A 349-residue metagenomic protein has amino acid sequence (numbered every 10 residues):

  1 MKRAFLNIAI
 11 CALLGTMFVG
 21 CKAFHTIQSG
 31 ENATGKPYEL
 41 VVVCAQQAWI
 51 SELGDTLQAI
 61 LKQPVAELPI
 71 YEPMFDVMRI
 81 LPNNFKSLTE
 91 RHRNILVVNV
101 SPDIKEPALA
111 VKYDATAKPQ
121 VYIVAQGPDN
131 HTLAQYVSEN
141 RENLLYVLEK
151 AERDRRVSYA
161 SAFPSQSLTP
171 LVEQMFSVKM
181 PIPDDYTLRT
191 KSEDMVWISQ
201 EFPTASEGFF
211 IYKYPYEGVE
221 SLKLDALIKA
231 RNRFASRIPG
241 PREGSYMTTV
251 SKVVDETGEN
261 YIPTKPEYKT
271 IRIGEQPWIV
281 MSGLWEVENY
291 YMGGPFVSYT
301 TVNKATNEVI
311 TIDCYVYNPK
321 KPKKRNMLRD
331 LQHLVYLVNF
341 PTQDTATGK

Functional and structural regions predicted by a protein language model:
M1-A9: Bacterial N-terminal signal peptides that target proteins for export
M17-G20: C-terminal motif of bacterial Sec signal peptides marking the signal peptidase cleavage site
F24-Q120: Start-of-domain marker
H25-Q28, V43-Q47, P183-M247, D255-G258: Secretory pathway targeting signatures of secreted, lumenal, and periplasmic proteins
V77-H131, P239-T306: Signature of long, low-cysteine stretches enriched in small and polar/charged residues
V121-T132, F209-K213, E308-Y317: Short, well-ordered beta-strand elements
A134-S158, Y186, N307-K349: Surface-exposed amphipathic alpha-helical segments
